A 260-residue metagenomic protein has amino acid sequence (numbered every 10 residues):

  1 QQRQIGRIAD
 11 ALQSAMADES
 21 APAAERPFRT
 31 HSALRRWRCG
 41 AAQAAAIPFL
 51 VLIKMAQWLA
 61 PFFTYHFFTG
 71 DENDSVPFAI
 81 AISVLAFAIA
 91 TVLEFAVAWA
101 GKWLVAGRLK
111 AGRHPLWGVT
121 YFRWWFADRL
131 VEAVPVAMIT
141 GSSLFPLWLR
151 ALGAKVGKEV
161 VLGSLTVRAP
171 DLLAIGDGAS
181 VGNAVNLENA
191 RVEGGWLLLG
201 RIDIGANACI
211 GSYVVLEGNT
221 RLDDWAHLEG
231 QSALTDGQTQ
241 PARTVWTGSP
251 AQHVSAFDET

Functional and structural regions predicted by a protein language model:
Q1-Q4, G178: Glycine-rich loop motifs involved in handling phospho/adenylate chemistry
R3-G153, Q238-T260: Terminal amphipathic alpha-helical/low-complexity segments used for targeting or macromolecular assembly
L149-H253: Structural signal for interior beta-strand "rungs" in well-ordered beta-sheet cores of soluble enzyme domains
